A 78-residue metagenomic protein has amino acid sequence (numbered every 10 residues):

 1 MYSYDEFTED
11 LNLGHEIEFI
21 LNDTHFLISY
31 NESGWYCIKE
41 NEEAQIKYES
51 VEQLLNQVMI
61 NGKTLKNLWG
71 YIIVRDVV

Functional and structural regions predicted by a protein language model:
M1-F19: Negatively charged, low-complexity tracts enriched in Asp/Glu with abundant Ser/Thr
S3, L13, E43-K47, E52 (+1 more regions): Short, functionally important structural connectors and interaction interfaces within domains
F19, L27-S29, N41, G62: Intrinsically disordered, low-complexity regions enriched in Ser/Pro/Gly/Gln/His and often acidic
S29-Q57: Acidic, low-complexity, intrinsically disordered interaction modules
E49-V78: Mixed-charge, Lys/Arg-enriched low-complexity segments
